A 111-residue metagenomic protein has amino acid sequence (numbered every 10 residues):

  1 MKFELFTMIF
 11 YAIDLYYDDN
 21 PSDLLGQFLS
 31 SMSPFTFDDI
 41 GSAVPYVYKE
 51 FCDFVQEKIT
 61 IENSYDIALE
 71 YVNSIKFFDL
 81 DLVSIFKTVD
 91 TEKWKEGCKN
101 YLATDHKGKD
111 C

Functional and structural regions predicted by a protein language model:
M1-S31, F35: Short terminal alpha-helical segments
F6, F10-D18, C52, Q56 (+2 more regions): Amphipathic alpha-helical core segments of compact helical bundles
Y11-A12, A43-Y46, V89: Alpha-helical structural elements
S22, S30-S33, S42, S64 (+2 more regions): Generic serine detector
Q27-D39, V83-K93: Amphipathic alpha-helical segments that form the core helices of the histone-fold
T36-I67, N100-T104, C111: Short, charged early-sequence alpha-helical segments and their helix-coil boundaries
D66-C111: Amphipathic alpha-helical binding modules
